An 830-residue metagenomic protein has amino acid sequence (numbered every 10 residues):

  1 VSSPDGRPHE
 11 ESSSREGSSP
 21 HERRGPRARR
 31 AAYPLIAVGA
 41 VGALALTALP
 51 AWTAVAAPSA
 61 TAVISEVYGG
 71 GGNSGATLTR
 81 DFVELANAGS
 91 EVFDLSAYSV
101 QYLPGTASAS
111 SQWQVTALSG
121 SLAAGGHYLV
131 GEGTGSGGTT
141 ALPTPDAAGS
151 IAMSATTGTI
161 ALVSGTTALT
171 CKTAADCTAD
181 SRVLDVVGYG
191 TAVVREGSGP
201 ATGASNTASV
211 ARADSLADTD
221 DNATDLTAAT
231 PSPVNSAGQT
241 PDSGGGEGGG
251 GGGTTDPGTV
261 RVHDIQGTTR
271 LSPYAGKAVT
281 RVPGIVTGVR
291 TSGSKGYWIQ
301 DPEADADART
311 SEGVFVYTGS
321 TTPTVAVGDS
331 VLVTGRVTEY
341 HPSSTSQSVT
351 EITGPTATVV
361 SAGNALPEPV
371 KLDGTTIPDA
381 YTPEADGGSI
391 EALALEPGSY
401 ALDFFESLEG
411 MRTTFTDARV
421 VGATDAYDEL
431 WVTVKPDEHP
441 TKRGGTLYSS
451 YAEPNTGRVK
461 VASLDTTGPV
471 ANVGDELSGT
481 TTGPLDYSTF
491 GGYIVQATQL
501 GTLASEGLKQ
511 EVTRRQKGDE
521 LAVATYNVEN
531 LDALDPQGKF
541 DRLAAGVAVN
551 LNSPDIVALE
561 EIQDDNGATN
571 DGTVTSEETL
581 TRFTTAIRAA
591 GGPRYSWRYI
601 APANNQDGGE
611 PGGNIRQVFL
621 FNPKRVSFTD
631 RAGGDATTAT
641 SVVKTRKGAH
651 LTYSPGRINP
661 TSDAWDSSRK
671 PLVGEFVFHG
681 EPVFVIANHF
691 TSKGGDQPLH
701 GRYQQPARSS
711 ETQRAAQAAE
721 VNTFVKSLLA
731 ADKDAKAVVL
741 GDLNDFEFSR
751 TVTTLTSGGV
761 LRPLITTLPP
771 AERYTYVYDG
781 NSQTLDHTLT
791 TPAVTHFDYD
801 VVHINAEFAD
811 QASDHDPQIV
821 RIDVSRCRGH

Functional and structural regions predicted by a protein language model:
P4, E22-A56: Secretory targeting and sorting signals
H9-E10, S14-G17, H21, T53-V63: Low-complexity, acidic Ser/Thr/Pro-rich repeat tracts that form intrinsically disordered stalk/linker regions of very
A48-N206, A213, D220, G258-G267 (+5 more regions): Activation on beta-sandwich/Ig-like modules and their edge loops
I64, V83, G125, I160-L162 (+12 more regions): Residue-level detector of buried hydrophobic side-chain packing in well-ordered secondary-structure elements
T77, A229-A522, Y526, N530-S553 (+4 more regions): Extended non-catalytic accessory segments flanking core domains
G120-A123, G133-G137, A192-R195, G203-S205 (+1 more regions): Divalent cation-coordinating acidic motifs and surrounding scaffolds that mediate Ca2+/Mg2+/Mn2+/Zn2+-dependent binding
T134, T157, A161-S164, S215 (+3 more regions): Long, well-ordered early-domain segments
A152-A192, M411, F415-H439, D745 (+2 more regions): Acidic, glycine-rich loop-and-strand cores that form catalytic or ligand-binding grooves in diverse globular domains
